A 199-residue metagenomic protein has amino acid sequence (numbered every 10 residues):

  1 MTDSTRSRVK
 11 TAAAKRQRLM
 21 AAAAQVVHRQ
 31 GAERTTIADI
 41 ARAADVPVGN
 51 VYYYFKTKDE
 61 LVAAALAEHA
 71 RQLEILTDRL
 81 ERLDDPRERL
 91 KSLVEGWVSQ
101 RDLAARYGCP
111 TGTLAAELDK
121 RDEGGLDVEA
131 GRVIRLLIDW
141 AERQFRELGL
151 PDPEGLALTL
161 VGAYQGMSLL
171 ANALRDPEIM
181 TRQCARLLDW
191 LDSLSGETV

Functional and structural regions predicted by a protein language model:
M1-A14, E197-V199: N-terminal intrinsically disordered/low-complexity leader segments
R18, A22-E60, A64: Helix-turn-helix
E33-R34, E147-E154: Short, charged helix-capping/linker segments at alpha-helix termini
A64-A67, D78-Y107, A157-L160: Hydrophobic alpha-helical connector segments
R71-E74, D78-R79, K91, R106-Y107 (+3 more regions): Amphipathic alpha-helical packing segments from all-alpha helical-bundle domains
Q100-D102, K120, V161-I179, D192-E197: Amphipathic C-terminal alpha-helical segment
G112-T113, P151-L170, R186-W190: Hydrophobic alpha-helical segments that form the core of small-molecule binding pockets and/or dimer interfaces
